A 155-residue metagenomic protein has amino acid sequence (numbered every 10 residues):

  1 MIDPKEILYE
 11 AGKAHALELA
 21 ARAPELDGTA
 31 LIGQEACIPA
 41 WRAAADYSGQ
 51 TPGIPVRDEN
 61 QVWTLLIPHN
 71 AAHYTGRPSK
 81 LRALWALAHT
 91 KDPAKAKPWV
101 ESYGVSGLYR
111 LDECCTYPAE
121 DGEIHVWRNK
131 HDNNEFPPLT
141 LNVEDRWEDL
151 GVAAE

Functional and structural regions predicted by a protein language model:
I2-E155: Tryptophan-rich substrate-binding surfaces of secreted polymer-degrading and adhesive proteins
